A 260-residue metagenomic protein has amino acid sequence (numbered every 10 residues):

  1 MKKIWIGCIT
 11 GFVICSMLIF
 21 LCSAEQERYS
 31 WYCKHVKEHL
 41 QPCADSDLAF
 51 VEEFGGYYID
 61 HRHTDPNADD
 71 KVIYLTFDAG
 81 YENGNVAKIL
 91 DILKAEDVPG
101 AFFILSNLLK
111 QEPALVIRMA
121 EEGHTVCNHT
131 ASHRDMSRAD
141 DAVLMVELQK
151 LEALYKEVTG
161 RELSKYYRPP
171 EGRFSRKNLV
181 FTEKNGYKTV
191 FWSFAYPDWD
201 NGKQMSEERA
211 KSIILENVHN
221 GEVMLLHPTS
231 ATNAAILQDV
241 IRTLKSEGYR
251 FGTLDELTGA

Functional and structural regions predicted by a protein language model:
M1-K2, Y167: Generic cytosolic/nucleocytoplasmic N-terminal low-complexity/intrinsically disordered segments
K2-T76, E82-A95, V240-T243, E247-A260: N-terminal pre-catalytic segment of deacetylase/amide-hydrolase enzymes
I9-F12, F20, M136, S175 (+1 more regions): Enrichment for repetitive, rod-forming helical segments
D70-I73, N83-N85, L90, K94-L225 (+1 more regions): Metal-dependent polysaccharide deacetylase catalytic core of the NodB/CE4 family, i.e., the active-site-bearing domain
H219-D255: Catalytic grooves of carbohydrate-active enzymes
